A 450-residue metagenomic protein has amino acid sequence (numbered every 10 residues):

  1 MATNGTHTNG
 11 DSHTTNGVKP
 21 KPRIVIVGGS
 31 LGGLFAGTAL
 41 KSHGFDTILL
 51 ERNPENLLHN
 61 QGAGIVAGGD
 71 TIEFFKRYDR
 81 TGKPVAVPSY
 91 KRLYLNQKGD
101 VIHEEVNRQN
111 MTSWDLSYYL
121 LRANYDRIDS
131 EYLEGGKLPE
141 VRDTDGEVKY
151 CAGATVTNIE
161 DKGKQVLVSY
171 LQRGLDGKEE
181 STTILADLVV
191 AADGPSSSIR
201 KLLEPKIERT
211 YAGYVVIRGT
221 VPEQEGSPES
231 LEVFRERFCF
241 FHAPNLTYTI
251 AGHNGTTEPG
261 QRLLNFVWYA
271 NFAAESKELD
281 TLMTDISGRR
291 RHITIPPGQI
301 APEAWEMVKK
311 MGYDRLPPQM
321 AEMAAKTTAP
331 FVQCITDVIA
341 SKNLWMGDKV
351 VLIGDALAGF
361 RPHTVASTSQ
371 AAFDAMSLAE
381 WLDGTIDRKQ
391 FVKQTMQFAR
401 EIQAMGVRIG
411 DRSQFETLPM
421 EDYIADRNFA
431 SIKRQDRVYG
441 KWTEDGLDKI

Functional and structural regions predicted by a protein language model:
A2-N9, T15-N16, P20-P22, T281-I293 (+4 more regions): Helical substrate-recognition/capping region of FAD-dependent monooxygenase/halogenase enzymes
G17-L49: N-terminal Rossmann-like FAD-binding beta1-loop-alpha1 element of flavoenzymes
I24, T47, T183, L188-V189 (+1 more regions): Hydrophobic "anchor" residues on beta-strands that sit immediately upstream of conserved functional sites
I26-G37, V190-A191, F266, M307 (+1 more regions): Conserved mid-domain beta->alpha element of the FAD-binding
G32, A36, E55, S196: Conserved Rossmann-like nucleotide-cofactor binding loop
D46, L50-K149, S413: Active-site-adjacent segment of FAD-dependent monooxygenases/related oxidoreductases
A123, R127-Y313: Conserved FAD-binding catalytic core of PHBH/FMO-like flavoproteins
D280-G347, V351-I353: Flexible internal linker/loop segments at domain or repeat junctions
